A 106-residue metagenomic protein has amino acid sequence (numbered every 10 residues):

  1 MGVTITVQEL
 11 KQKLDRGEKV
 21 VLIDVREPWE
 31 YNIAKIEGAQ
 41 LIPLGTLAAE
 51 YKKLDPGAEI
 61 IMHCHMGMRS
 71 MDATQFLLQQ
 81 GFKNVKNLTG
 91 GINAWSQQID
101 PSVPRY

Functional and structural regions predicted by a protein language model:
M1-V21, P28-E59, M68-Y106: Rhodanese-like catalytic fold shared by cysteine-dependent sulfurtransferases and DSP/PTP-type phosphatases
H63: Short, surface-exposed ligand- or partner-binding patches at beta-edge/loop junctions that are enriched in aromatics
